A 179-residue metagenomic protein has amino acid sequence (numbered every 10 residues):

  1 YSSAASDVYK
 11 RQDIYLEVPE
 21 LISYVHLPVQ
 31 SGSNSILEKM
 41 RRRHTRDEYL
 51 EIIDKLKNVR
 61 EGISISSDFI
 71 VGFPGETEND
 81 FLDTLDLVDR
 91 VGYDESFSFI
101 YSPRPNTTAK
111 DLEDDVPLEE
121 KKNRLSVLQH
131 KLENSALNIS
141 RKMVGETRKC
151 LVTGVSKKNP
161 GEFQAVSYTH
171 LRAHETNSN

Functional and structural regions predicted by a protein language model:
Y1-A5, Y9, H170-A173, N177-N179: Single conserved hydrophobic/aromatic residue that forms the stacking wall/gate of nucleotide- or nucleobase-binding
S3-E95, P103-E120: Conserved non-cysteine loop/helix-boundary elements of the Radical SAM core domain that shape
L21, N159-G161, N179: Short loop/turn segments at connectors of secondary-structure elements within structured domains
D80-R172: Structured C-terminal cores of nucleic-acid metabolism proteins
